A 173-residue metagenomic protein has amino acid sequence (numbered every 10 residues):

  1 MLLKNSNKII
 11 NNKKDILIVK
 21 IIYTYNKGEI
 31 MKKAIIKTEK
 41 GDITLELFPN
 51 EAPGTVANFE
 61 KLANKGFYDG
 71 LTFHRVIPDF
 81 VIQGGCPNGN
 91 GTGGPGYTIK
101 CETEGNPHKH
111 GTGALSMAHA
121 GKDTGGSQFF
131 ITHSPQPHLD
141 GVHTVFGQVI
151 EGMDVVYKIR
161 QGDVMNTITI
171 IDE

Functional and structural regions predicted by a protein language model:
K13, I18-E173: Cyclophilin-like peptidyl-prolyl cis-trans isomerases
